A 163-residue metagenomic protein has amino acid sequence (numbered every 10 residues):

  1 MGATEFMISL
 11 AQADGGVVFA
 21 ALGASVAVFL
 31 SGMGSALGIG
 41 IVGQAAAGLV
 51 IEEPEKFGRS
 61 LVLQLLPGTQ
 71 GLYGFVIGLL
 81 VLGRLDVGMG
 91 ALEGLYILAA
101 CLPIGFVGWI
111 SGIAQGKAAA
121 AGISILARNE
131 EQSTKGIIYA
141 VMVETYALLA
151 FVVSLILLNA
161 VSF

Functional and structural regions predicted by a protein language model:
M1-F163: Hydrophobic, small-residue-rich transmembrane alpha-helices and their short perimembrane loops in multi-pass membrane
